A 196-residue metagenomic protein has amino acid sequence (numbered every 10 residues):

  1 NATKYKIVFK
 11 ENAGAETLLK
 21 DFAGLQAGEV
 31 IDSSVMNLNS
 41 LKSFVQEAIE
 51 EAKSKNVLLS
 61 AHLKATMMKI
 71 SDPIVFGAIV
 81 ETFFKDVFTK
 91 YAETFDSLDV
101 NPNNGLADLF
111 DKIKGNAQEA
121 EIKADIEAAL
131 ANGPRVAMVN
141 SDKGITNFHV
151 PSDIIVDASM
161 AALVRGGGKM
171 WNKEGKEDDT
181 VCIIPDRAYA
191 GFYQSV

Functional and structural regions predicted by a protein language model:
N1-G77, D86-V196: Extended, well-ordered protein cores
